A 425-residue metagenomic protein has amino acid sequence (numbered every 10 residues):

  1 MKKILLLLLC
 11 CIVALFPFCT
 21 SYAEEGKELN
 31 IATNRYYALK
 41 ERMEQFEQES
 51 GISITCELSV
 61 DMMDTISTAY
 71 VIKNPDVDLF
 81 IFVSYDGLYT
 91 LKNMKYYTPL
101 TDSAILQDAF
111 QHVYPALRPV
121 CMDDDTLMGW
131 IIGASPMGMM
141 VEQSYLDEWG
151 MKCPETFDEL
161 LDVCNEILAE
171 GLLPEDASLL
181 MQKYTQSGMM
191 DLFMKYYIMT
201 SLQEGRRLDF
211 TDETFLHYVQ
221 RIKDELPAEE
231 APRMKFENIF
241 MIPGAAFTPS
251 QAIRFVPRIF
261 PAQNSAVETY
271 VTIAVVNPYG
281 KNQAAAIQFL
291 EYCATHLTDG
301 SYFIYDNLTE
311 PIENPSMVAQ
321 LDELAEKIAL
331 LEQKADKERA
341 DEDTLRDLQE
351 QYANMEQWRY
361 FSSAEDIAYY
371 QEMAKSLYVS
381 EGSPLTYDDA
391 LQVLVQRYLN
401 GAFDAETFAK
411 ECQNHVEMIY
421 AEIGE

Functional and structural regions predicted by a protein language model:
E25-Y36, I52-E57, L79: Short, well-ordered beta-strand elements
R35-S53, L391: Short, polar/charged alpha-helical segment
A38, M122, I131, I328-E422: C-terminal capping/gating helix-and-loop segments adjacent to ligand/active sites or protein-protein/ligand interfaces
E49-V113, S144-K152, R233-K235, A246-T248: Extracytoplasmic "Venus flytrap"/periplasmic binding protein-like
V83-G138, R254-F260: Hinge/lid segment of periplasmic solute-binding proteins
T126-I132, M137, L161-L208: Extracytoplasmic/periplasmic solute-binding protein
S201-A231, P249-F260: Glycine-centered hinge/linker elements that transmit conformational signals in sensory and ligand-binding systems
P249-E326, L330-Q333, R339: Extracytoplasmic/periplasmic substrate-recognition and gating elements
